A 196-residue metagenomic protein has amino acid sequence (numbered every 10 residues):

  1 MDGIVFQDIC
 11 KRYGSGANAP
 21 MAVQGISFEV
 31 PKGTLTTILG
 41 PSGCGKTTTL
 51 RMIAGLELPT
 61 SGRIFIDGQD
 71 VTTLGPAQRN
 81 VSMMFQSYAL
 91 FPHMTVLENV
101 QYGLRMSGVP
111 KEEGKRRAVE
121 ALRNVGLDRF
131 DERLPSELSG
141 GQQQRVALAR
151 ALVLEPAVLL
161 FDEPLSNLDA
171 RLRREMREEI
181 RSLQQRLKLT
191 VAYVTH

Functional and structural regions predicted by a protein language model:
M1-L172, M176, S182: ABC family nucleotide-binding domain
K188-V194: Conserved H-loop
